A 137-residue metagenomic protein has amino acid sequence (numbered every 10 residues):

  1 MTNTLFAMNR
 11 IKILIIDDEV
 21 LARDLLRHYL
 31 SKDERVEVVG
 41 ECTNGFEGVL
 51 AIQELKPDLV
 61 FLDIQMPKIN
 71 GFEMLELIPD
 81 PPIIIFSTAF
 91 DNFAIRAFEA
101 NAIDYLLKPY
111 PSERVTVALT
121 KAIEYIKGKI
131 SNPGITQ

Functional and structural regions predicted by a protein language model:
M1-K12: Non-catalytic signal-transmission and effector/linker regions of two-component phosphorelay proteins
D17-D18: Acidic di-acidic motifs
A22-R23, S31, P67: The feature encodes the CheY-like receiver
R35-V38, I83: Glycine-centered tight turns that cap/initiate beta-strands
V39-F46: Conserved Asp/Asn-Gly motif in the active-site loop of CheY-like receiver
F46-T136: CheY-like receiver
